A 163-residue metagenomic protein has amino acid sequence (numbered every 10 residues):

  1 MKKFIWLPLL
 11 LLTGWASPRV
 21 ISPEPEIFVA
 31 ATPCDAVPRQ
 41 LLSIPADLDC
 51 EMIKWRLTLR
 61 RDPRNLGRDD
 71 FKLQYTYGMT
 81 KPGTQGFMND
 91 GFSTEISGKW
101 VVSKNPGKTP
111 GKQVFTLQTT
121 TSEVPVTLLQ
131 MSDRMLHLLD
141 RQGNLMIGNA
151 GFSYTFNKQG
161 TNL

Functional and structural regions predicted by a protein language model:
F4-T13: Sec-dependent N-terminal signal peptides
A16-S97, V101-L163: Lipid interaction determinants
